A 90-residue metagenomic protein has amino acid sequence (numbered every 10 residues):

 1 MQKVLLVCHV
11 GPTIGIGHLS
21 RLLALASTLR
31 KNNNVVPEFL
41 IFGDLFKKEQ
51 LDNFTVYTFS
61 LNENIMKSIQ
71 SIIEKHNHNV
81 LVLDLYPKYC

Functional and structural regions predicted by a protein language model:
M1-L5: Extreme N-terminal starter segment of soluble prokaryotic enzymes
L6-T28, L40-C90: Active-site and donor-binding regions of nucleotide-sugar-utilizing enzymes
R30-N34: Short helix-capping segments at alpha-helix termini
